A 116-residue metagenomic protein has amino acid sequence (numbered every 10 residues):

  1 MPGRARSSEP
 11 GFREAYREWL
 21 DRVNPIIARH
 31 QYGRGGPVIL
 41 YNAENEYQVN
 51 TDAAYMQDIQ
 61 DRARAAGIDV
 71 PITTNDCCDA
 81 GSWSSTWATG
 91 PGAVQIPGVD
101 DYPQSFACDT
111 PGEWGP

Functional and structural regions predicted by a protein language model:
M1-I59, A63-D69: Active-site mouth of glycoside hydrolases
E46-D69, D76-G115: Substrate-binding cleft/loops of secretory-pathway carbohydrate-active enzymes
